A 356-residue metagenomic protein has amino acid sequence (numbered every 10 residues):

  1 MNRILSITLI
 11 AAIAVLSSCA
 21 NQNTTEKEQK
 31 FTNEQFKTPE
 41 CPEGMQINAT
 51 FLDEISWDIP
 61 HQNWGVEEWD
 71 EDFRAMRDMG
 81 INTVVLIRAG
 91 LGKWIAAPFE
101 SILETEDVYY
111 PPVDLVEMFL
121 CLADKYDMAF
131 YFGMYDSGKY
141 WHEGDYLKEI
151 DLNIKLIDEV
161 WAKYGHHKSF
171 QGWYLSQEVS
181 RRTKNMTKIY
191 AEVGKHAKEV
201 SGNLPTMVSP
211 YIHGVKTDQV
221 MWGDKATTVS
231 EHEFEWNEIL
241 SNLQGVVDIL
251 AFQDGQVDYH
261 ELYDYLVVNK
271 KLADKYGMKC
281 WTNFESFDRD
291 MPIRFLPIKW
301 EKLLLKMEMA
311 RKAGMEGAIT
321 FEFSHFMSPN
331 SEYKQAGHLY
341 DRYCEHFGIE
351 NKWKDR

Functional and structural regions predicted by a protein language model:
N2-I10: Sec-dependent signal peptide recognition, specifically the positively charged N-region followed immediately by
L16-S18: C-terminal motif of bacterial Sec signal peptides marking the signal peptidase cleavage site
A20-Q22: Bacterial signal peptide processing site
E28-R356: Glycan-processing catalytic domains of CAZymes
